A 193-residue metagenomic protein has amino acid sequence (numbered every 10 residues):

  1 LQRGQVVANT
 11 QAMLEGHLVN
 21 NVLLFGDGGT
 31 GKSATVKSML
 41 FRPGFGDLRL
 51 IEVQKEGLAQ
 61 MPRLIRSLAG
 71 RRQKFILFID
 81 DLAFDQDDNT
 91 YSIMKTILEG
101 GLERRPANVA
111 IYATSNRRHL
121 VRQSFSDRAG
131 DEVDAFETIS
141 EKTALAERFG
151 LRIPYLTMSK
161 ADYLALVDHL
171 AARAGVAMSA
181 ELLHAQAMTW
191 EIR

Functional and structural regions predicted by a protein language model:
L1, R42-F75, A83-D87: AAA+/P-loop NTPase substrate/partner-engagement loops
L1-Q11: N-terminal pre-Walker A segment at the start of P-loop NTPase domains
G16-V36: Walker A/P-loop nucleotide-binding motif
K37-F41: A conserved segment at the C-terminal end of the G1
I51, S115, D131-T143, G150-L164: Conserved AAA+ ATPase "SRH/arginine-finger" region at the nucleotide-binding site
E56-A59, L82-D85, I111, S115-V121 (+1 more regions): Conserved nucleotide-binding/hydrolysis micro-motifs of P-loop NTPases
R66-G70, Q86-E132: Conserved catalytic/switch belt of AAA+ P-loop NTPases
G150-R193: Conserved AAA+ ATPase small/helical "lid" subdomain
